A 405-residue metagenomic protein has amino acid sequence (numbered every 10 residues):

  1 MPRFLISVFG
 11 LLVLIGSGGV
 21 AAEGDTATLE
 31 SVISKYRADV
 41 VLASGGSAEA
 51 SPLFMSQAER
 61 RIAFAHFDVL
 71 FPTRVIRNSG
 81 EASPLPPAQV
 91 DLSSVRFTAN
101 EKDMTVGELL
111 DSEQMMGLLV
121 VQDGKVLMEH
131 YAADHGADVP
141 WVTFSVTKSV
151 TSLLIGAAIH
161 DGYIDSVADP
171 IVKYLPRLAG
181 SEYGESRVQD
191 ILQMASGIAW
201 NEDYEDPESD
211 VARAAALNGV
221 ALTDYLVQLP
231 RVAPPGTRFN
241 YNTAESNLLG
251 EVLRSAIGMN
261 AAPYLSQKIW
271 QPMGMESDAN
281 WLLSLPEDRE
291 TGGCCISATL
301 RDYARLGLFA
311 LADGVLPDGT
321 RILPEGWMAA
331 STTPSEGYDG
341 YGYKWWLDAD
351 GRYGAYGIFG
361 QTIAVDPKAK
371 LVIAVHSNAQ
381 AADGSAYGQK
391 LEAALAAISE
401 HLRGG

Functional and structural regions predicted by a protein language model:
S7-G16: Bacterial N-terminal signal peptides
G19-H135, I164, Q193, V220 (+1 more regions): N-terminal leader/targeting segments and the immediately adjacent pre-domain N-terminus
L109-L119, A132-Y163, V167-R177, S186 (+1 more regions): Short active-site loop at a secondary-structure junction that contains or immediately precedes the catalytic residue(s)
G124, W141-V167, I191, L249-L253 (+2 more regions): Active-site SXXK
E129-Y131, H135-D138, D203-E287: Catalytic-site signature segments of enzymes, centered on catalytic residues
V142, D161-A199, Q228, S255-G293: Active-site helix/loop module of the DD-peptidase/beta-lactamase fold, centered on the serine-lysine SxxK catalytic
E245-V252, G292-L316, Q361-N378: Active-site-proximal alpha-helical segments within enzyme catalytic domains
S277-A279, P324-A374: Active-site Gly/Thr loop motif
